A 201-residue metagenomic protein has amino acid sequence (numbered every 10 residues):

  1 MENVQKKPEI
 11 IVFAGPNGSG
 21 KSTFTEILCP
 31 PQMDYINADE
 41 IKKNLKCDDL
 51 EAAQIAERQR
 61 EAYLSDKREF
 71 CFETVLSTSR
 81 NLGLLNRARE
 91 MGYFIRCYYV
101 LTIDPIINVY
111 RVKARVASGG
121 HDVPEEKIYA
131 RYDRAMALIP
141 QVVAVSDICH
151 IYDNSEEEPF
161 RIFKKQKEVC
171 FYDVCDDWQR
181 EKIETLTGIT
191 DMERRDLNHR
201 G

Functional and structural regions predicted by a protein language model:
M1-K7, Y63-L64: Phosphate-binding P-loop
P16-N17: The conserved Walker
G20: Conserved glycine(s) of the Walker
T23-F70: Conserved substrate/cofactor phosphate-moiety recognition/catalytic segment in nucleotide-dependent phosphotransferases
N37, T74, Y99-L101: Residue-level recognition of beta-strand->loop/alpha-helix junctions
S79-E157: Replace "adjacent to P-loop NTPase cores in ATP/GTP-dependent enzymes" with "adjacent to NTP-binding cores
V143-G201: NTP-dependent small-molecule kinase module
